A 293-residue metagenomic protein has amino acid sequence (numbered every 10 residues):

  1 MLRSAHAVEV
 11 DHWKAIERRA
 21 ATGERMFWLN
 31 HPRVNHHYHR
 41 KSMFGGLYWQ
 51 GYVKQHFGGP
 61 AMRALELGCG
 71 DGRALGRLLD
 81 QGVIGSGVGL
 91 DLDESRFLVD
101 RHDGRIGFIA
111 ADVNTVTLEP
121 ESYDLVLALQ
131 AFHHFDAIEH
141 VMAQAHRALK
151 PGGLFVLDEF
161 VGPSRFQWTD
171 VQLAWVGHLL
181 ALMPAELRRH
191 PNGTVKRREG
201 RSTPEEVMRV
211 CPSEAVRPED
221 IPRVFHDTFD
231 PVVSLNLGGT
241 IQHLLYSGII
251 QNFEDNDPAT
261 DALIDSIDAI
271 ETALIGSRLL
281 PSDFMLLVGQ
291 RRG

Functional and structural regions predicted by a protein language model:
M1-N35: N-terminal, positively charged/glycine-rich alpha-helical extensions of SAM-dependent methyltransferases
S42-P60: Conserved alpha-helix/loop element of class I SAM-dependent methyltransferases that forms part of the SAM/SAH-binding
A61-G70: Conserved class I S-adenosyl-L-methionine
D71-T115: Class I SAM-dependent methyltransferase SAM/SAH-binding core
T117-L125: A short acidic, Gly/Pro-enriched loop at the edge of an enzyme's catalytic core that lines a small-molecule cofactor
E139-P151: A short glycine-rich, Lys/Arg-flanked "PGG" loop and its adjoining helix->strand segment in the class I
V156-R188: Conserved class I S-adenosyl-L-methionine
R188-Q251: Substrate-binding/catalytic lobe of Class I Rossmann-like enzymes that use SAM or dcSAM, i.e., the mid-to-C-terminal
